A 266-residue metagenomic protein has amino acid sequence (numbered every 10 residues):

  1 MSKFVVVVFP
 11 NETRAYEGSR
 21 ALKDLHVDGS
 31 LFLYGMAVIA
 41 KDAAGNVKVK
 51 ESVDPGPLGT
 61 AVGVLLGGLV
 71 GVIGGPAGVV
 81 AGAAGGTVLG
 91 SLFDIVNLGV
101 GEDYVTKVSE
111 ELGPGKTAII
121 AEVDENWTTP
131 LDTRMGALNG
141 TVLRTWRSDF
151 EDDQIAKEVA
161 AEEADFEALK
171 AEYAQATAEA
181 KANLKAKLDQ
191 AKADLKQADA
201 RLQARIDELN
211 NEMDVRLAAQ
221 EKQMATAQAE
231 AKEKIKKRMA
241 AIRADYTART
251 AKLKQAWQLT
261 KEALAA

Functional and structural regions predicted by a protein language model:
S2-N11: Short, extreme N-terminal segment that most often corresponds to the first beta-strand
K3, Y34, G115-T117: Envelope-exposed proteins and targeting segments
P10-G71: Add "or lipid-surface remodeling" -> "...that mediate pore formation, membrane permeabilization, membrane fusion
L25-D28, K107-E110, D132: A generic local secondary-structure boundary/capping motif
V53-G99: Short, low-complexity, glycine-enriched hydrophobic/amphipathic alpha-helices that associate with lipid bilayers
A84-D124: Membrane-engaging insertion elements
E110-L169: Amphipathic, membrane-inserting segments
F166, K170-A266: Heptad-repeat coiled-coil alpha-helices
